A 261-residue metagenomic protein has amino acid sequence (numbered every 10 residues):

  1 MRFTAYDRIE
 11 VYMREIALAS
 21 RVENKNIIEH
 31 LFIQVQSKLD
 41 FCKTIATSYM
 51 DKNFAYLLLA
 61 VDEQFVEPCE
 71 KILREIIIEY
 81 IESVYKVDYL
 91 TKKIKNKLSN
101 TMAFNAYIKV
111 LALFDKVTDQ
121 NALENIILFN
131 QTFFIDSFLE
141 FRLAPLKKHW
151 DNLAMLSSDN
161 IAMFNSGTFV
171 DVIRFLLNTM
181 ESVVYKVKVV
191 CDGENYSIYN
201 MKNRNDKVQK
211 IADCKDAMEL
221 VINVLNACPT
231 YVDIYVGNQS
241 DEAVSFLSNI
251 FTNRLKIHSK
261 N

Functional and structural regions predicted by a protein language model:
A5-I9, M13-M218, V224: Conserved mixed alpha/beta catalytic, RNA-binding, or beta-rich assembly cores of soluble enzyme, regulatory
N200-N261: C-terminal structured domains
